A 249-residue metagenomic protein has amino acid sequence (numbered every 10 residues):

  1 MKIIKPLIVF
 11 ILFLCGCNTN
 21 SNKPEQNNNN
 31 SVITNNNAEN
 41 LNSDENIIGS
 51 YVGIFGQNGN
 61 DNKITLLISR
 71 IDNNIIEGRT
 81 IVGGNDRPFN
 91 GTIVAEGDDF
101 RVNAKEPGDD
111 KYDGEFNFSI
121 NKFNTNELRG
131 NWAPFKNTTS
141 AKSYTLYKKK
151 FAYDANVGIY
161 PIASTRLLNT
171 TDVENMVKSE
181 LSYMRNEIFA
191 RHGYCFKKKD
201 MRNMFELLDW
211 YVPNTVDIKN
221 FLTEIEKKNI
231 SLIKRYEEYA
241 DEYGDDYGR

Functional and structural regions predicted by a protein language model:
K2-V9: Sec-dependent signal peptide recognition, specifically the positively charged N-region followed immediately by
L14-G16: C-terminal motif of bacterial Sec signal peptides marking the signal peptidase cleavage site
N18-N20: Bacterial signal peptide processing site
V32-N124, T138-T145: Central antiparallel beta-sheet cores of small beta-barrel/beta-sandwich binding domains
N131-T138: Short, exposed beta-strand-loop hairpins at the edges of beta-sheets in extracellular/periplasmic proteins
T138-I162, L167: Pro/Ala/Gly-rich low-complexity, hydrophilic intrinsically disordered segments
D172-N214: Amphipathic alpha-helical packing elements
F196, N203-R249: Compact alpha-helical subdomains of small soluble proteins
